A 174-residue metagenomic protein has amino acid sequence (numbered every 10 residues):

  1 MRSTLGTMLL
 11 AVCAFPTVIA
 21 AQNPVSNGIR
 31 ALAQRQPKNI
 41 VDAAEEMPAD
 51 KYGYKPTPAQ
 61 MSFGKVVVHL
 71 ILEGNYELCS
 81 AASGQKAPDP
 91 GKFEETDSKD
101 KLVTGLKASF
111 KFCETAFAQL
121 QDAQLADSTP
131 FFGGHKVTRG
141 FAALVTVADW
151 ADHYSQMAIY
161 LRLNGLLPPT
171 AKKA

Functional and structural regions predicted by a protein language model:
M1-L5: Positively charged n-region of N-terminal signal peptides that target proteins for export
G6-T17: Bacterial N-terminal signal peptides
I19-A21: Boundary at the C-terminal end of the N-terminal hydrophobic targeting segment
V25-I29: Disorder-to-helix initiation segments
R30-V41, K51-G91, P130-A174: Short, contiguous alpha-helical
N39, A43-A44, L78, S109-F117: Well-ordered alpha-helical scaffold segments within catalytic/enzyme domains
P48-Y52, A82, A118, D122-L125: Short, flexible helix-adjacent loops and helix caps
E95-P130, V137-H153: Acidic/histidine-rich alpha-helical segments that form the ligand environment of transition-metal centers
